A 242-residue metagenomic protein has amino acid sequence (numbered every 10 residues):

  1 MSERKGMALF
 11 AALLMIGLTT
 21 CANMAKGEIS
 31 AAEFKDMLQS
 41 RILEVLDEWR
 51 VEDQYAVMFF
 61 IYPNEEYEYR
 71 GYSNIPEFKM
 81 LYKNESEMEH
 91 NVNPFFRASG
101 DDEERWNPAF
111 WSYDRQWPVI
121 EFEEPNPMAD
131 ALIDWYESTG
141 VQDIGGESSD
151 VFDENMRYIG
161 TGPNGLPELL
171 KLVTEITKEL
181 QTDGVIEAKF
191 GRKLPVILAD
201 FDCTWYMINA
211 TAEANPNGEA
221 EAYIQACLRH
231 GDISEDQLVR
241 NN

Functional and structural regions predicted by a protein language model:
M1-F10: Bacterial N-terminal signal peptides that target proteins for export
A11-E28: Bacterial Sec-dependent signal peptides at the C-terminal "C-region" and cleavage site
A25-I61: Short N-terminal edge-element motif at the start of the domain
I29, L38, L81, E85 (+3 more regions): Leucine-rich tandem repeat or coiled-coil scaffolds
I29-L43, I159-L180: Well-ordered, non-membrane alpha-helical segments in soluble/globular domains
R50-P94: N-terminal interaction modules that seed assembly of large macromolecular complexes
S86-G162: Low-complexity, serine/threonine/proline-enriched polar segments
L169, E175-N242: Glycine-rich, aromatic-bearing surface loops/beta-hairpins
